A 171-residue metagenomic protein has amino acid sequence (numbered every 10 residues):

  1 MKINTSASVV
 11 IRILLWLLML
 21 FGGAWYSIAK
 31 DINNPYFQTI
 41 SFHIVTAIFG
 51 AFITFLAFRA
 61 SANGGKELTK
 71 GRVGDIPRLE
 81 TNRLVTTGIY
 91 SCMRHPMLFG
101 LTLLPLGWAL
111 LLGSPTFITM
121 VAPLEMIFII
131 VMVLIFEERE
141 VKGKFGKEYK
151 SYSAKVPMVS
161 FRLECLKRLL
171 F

Functional and structural regions predicted by a protein language model:
M1-T87, F99-F171: Membrane-anchoring alpha-helices and their flanking helix-loop junctions
C92-F99: Histidine-centered phosphotransfer motif of kinases
